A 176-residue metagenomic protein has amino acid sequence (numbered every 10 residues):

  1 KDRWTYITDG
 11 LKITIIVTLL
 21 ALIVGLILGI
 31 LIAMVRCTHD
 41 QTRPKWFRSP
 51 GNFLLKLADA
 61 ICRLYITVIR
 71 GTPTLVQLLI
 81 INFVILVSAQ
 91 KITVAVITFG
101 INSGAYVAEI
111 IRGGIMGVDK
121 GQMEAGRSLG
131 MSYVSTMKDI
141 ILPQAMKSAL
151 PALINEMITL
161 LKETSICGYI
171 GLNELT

Functional and structural regions predicted by a protein language model:
K1-T176: Transmembrane alpha-helices and adjacent helix-loop boundaries
